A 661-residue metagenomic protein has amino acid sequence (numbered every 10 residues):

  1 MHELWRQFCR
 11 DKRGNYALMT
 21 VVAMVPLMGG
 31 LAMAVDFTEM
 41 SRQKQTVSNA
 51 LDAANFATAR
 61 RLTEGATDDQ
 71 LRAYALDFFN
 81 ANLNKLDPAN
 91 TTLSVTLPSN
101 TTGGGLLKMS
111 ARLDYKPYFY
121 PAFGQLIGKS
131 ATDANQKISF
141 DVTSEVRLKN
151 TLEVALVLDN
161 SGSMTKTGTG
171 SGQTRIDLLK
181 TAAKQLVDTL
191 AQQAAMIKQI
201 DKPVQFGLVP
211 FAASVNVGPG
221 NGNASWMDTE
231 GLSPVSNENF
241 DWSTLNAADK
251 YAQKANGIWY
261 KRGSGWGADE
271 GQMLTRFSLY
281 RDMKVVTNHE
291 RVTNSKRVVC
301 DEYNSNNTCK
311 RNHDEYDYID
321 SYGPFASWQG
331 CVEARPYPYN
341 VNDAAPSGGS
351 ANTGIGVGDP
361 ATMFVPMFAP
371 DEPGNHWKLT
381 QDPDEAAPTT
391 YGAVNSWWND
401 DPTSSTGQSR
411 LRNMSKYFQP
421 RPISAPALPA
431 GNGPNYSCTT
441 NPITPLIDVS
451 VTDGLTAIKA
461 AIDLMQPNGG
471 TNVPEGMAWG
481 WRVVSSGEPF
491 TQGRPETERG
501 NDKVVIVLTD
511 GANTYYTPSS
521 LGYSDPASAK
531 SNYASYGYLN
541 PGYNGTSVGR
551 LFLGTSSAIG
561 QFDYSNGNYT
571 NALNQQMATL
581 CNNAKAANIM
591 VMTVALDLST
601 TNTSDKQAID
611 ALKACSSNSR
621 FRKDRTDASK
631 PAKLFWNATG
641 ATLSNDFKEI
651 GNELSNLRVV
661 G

Functional and structural regions predicted by a protein language model:
M1-A73, S616: Alpha-helical assembly-interface signal, strongest on the long, hydrophobic N-terminal helix that forms
H2-A23, G103-A155, M164-G168, W481 (+1 more regions): Acidic, polar low-complexity linker/tail segments
L18-M19, N49, E153-L158, F206-P210 (+3 more regions): Structural recognition of the beta-strand scaffold that forms the well-ordered cores of secreted hydrolase catalytic
G29-A32, D36, R147-R175, L179 (+1 more regions): MIDAS-like acidic motif and immediate structural context at the N-terminus of von Willebrand factor A/I domains
S41, Q45, N55-P117, Q185-G222 (+6 more regions): Short amphipathic secondary-structure patches
Q43, M164-Q205, P467, T471 (+2 more regions): …and closely analogous acidic/polar surface helices at protein-protein or active-site interfaces in A-domain-like
R60-A66, S161-I176, A461-G470, N566-T570 (+1 more regions): Second-shell loop/turn segments in exported
G220-T603, R620, D624: Acidic, Ser/Thr/Gly/Pro-rich low-complexity segments that form flexible
